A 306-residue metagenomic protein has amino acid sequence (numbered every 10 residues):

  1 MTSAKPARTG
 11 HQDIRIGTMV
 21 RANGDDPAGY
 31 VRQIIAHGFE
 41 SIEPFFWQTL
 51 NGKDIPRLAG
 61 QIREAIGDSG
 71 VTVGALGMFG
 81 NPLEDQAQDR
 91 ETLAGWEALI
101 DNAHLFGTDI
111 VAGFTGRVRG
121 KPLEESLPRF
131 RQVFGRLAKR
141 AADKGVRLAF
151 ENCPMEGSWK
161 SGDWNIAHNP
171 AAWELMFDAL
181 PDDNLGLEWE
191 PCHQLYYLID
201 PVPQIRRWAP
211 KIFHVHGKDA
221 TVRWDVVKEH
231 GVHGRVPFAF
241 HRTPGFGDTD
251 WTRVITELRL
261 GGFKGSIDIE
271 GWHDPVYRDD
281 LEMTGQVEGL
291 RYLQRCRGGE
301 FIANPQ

Functional and structural regions predicted by a protein language model:
T2-G38, G107, K160, A167-Q306: Histidine-acidic metal/acid-base catalytic patches
S3-R8, Q12, D25-A28, G67-D68 (+5 more regions): Active-site acidic/histidine proton-transfer and metal-coordination neighborhood in alpha/beta enzyme cores
A22-G24, F46-Q48, F79-P82, T115-R119 (+4 more regions): Active-site-proximal loop/turn and secondary-structure-junction residues that shape catalytic pockets, frequently
Q33, H37-I55, G77-N81, A112: N-terminal substrate-binding region of glycoside hydrolase catalytic domains
E40-S41, T72, D109, R147 (+1 more regions): Residue-level detector of anion-binding/catalytic polar loops
E43, A75-G77, A112, A149 (+2 more regions): Conserved beta-strand positions in the central sheet of alpha/beta enzyme cores
E43-G67, V118-P122: Glycine-rich, proline-tolerant flexible connector loops at the mouths of alpha/beta enzymes
D54, E84, V118-P122, V236-A239 (+2 more regions): Short amphipathic alpha-helical segments at helix-loop
